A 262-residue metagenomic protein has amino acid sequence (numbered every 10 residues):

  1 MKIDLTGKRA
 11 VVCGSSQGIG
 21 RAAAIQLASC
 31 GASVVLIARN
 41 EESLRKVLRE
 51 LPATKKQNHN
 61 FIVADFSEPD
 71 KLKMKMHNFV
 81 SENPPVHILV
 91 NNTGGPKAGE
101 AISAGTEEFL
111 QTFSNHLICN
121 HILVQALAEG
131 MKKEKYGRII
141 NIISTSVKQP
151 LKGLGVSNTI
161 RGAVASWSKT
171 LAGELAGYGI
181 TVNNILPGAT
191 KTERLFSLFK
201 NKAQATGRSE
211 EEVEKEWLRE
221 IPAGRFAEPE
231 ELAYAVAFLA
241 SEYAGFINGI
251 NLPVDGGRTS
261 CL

Functional and structural regions predicted by a protein language model:
I3-D4, Q149, A237, N248-L262: Short C-terminal tail/terminal secondary-structure segment of NAD(P)H-dependent dehydrogenase/reductase domains
R9, S16-Q17: Conserved glycine-rich cofactor-binding loop
A32-K46: Conserved glycine-rich Rossmann-like NAD(P)H-binding loop of the short-chain dehydrogenase/reductase
T54-D70: Rossmann-fold cofactor-recognition segment
E100-F113, I139, W217: Substrate-binding pocket helix/loop in short-chain dehydrogenase/reductase
I140-V164, S168-G177, A189-T190: Catalytic loop of short-chain dehydrogenase/reductase
A176, T181, I247-G249: Short, small/polar-rich loop/turn modules that mediate ligand/substrate recognition or access, typified
